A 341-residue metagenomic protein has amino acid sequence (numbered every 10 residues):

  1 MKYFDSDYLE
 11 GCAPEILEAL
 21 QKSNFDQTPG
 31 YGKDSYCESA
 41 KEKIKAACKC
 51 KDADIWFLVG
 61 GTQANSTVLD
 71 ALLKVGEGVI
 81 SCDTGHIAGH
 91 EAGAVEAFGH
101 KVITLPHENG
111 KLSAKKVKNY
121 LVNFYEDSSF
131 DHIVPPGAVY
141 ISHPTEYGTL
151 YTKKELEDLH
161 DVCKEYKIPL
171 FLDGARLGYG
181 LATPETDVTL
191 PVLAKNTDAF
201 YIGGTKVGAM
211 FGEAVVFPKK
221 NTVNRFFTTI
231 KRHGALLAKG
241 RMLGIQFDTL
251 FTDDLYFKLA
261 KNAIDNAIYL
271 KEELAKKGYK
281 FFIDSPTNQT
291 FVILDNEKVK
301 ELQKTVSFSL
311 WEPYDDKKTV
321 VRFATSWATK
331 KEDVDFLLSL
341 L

Functional and structural regions predicted by a protein language model:
A13-G61, D83-A88, A94: Conserved N-terminal alpha-helix of the aminotransferase class I/II PLP-enzyme fold
A71-G89, K118: Conserved PLP-anchoring active-site segment centered on the Schiff-base-forming lysine
K74-G76, I268, E273-L341: Conserved C-terminal alpha-helix-loop-beta "cap" of PLP-dependent enzymes that closes/shapes the active-site mouth
G99-P144, Y151-D158: PLP-dependent aminotransferase-class I/II
V102-I103, L170-L172, F281, F308: Hydrophobic beta-strand scaffold residues
E108, P135-P136, Y140-S142, L150 (+3 more regions): Active-site C-terminal subdomain of aminotransferase-like
Y151-T183: Catalytic PLP-binding core of fold-type I/II PLP enzymes
